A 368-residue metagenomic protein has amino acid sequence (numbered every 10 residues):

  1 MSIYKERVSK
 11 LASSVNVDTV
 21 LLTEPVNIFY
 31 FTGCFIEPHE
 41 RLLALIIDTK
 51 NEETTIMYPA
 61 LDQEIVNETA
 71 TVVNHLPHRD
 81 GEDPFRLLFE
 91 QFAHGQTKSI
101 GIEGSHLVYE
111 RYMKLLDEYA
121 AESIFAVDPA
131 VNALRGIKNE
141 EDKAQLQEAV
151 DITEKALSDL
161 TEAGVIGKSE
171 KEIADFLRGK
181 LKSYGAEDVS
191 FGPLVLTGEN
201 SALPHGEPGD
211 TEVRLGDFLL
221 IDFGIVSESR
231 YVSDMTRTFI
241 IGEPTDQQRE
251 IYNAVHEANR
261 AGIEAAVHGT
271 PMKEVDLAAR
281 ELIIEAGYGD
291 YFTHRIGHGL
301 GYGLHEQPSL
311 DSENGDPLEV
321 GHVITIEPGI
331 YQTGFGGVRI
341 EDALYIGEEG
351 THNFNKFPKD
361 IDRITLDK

Functional and structural regions predicted by a protein language model:
M1-K368: Active-site neighborhoods and metal-handling regions in enzymes and metal-associated proteins
